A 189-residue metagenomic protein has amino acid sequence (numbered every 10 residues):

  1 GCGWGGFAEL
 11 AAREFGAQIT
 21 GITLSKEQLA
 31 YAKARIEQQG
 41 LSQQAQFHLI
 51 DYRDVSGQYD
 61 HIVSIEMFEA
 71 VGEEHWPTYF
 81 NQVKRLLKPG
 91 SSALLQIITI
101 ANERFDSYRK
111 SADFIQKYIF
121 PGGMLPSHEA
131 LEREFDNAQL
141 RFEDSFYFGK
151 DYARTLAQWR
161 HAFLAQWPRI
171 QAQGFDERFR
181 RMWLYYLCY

Functional and structural regions predicted by a protein language model:
G6-F15: Conserved SAM-binding loop of SAM-dependent methyltransferases across substrates and taxa, primarily the Class I
Q18-T23: Conserved SAM-binding motif I beta-strand of class I
A32-K33: Conserved SAM-binding loop
Q39-Y52: Conserved SAM-binding strand-loop segment of SAM-dependent methyltransferases
R53-I62: A short acidic, Gly/Pro-enriched loop at the edge of an enzyme's catalytic core that lines a small-molecule cofactor
P77-P89: A short glycine-rich, Lys/Arg-flanked "PGG" loop and its adjoining helix->strand segment in the class I
G90-I98: Conserved beta-strand signature within the Rossmann-like core of class I S-adenosyl-L-methionine
T99-Y189: Substrate-binding/catalytic lobe of Class I Rossmann-like enzymes that use SAM or dcSAM, i.e., the mid-to-C-terminal
